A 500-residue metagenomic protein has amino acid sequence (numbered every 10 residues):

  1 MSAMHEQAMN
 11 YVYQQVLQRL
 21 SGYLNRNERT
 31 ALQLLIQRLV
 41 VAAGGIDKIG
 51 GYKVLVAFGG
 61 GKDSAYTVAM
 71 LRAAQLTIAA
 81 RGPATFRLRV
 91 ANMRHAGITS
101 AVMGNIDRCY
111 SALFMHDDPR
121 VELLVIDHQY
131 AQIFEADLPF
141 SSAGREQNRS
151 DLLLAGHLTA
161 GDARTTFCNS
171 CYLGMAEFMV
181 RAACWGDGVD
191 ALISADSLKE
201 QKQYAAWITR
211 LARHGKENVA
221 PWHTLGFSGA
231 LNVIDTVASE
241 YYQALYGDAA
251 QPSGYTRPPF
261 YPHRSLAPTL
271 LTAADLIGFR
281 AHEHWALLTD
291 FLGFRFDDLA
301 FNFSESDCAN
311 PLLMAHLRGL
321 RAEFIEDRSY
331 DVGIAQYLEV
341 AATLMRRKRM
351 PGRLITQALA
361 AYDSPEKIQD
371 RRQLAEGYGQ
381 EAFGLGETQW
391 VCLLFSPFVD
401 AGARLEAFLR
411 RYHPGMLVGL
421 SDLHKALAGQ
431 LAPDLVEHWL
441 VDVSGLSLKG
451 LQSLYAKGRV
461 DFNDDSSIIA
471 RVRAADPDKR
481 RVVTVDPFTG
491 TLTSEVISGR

Functional and structural regions predicted by a protein language model:
M1-G51, M70, R87-L113, D117-R500: Nucleotide-activated chemistry modules centered on ATP-dependent adenylation/adenylyltransferase
I46-A80, L288: A phosphate-binding catalytic loop at a beta-strand-loop-alpha-helix junction that coordinates phosphoryl groups
P83-A84: Short glycine-rich, Thr/Ser-proximal phosphate-binding strand/loop in the N-terminal lobe of ATP-dependent enzymes
